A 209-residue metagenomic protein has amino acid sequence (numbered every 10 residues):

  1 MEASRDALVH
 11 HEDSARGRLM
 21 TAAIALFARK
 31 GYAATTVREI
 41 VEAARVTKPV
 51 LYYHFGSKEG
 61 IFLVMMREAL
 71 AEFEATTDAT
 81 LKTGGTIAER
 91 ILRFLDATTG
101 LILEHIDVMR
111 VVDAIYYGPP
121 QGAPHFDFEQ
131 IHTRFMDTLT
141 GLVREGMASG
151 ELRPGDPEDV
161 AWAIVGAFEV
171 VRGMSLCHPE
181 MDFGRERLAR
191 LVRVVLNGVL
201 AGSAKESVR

Functional and structural regions predicted by a protein language model:
M1-A3, G100, T133-S149, A167 (+2 more regions): C-terminal peripheral helix-coil segments that are non-catalytic and often amphipathic
A7, A15-R18, A22, L26-G60 (+1 more regions): Helix-turn-helix
E12, M20, F62, M66 (+4 more regions): Amphipathic, non-transmembrane alpha-helical scaffold segments
A22-L26, L101, A167: Short amphipathic alpha-helical elements of helix-turn-helix/winged-helix folds
V64, D78-I106, V160-I164, A204-K205: Hydrophobic alpha-helical connector segments
A71-E74, D78, E104, G122-S149 (+2 more regions): Amphipathic alpha-helical packing segments from all-alpha helical-bundle domains
L95-T98, V112-D113, I164, F168 (+1 more regions): Short alpha-helical scaffolding segments that buttress acidic/His motifs in well-ordered protein cores
I102-A123, G173-L176: Amphipathic alpha-helical segments used for helix-helix packing
